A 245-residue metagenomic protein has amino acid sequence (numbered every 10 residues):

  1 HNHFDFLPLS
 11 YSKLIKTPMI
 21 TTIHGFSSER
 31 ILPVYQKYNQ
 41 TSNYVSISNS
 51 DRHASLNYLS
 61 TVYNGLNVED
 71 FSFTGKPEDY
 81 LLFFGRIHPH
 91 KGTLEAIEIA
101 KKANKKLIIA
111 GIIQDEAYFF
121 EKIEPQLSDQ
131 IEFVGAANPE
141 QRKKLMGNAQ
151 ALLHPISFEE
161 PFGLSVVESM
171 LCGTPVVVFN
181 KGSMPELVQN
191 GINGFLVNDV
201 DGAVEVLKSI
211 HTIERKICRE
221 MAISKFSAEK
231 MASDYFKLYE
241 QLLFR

Functional and structural regions predicted by a protein language model:
H1-R245: Catalytic cores of nucleotide-sugar-dependent glycosyltransferases that transfer UDP/GDP/TDP-activated
